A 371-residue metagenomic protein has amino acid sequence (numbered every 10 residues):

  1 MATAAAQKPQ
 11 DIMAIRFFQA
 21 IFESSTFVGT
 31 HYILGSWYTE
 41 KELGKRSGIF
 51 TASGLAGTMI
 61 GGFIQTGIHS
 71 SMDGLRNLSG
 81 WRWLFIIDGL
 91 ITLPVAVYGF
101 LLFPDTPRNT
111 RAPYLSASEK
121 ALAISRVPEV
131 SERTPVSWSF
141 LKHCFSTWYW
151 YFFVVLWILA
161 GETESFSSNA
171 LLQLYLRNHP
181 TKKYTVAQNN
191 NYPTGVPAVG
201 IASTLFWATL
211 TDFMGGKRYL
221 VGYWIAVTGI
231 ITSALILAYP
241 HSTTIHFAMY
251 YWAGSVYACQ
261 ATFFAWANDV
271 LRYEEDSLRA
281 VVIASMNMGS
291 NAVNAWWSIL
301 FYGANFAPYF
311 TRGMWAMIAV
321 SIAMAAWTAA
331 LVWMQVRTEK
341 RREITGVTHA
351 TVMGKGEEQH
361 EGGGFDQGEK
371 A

Functional and structural regions predicted by a protein language model:
A4-D11, F22, Y38-T39, G215 (+1 more regions): Helix-breaking motifs and short loop linkers at transmembrane-helix boundaries and internal kinks in secondary membrane
D11-S25, I33, T244-T262, W266 (+1 more regions): Hydrophobic core of transmembrane alpha-helices in multi-pass small-molecule transporters, especially MFS/SLC-type
I15-A52, I68: Cytoplasmic helix-loop-helix junction between adjacent transmembrane helices in 12-TM secondary transporters
V28, F50-L75, L93, V97 (+2 more regions): A gly/Pro-rich, aromatic-decorated transmembrane alpha-helix motif that marks the paired, flexible gating helices
E40-G54, F63, L75-H143, R312 (+1 more regions): Central mid-sequence intracellular linker of multi-pass
G62, S139-T211, Y219, F264 (+1 more regions): Extracytoplasmic gate region of multi-pass secondary transporters
P104, A112-L174, N178-Y184, V282 (+1 more regions): Flexible cytoplasmic loops linking transmembrane helices in multi-pass membrane transporters
D212-V227, E274-E275: Cytoplasmic membrane-interface "Motif A"-like loop-to-helix N-cap segments of 12-TM Major Facilitator Superfamily
